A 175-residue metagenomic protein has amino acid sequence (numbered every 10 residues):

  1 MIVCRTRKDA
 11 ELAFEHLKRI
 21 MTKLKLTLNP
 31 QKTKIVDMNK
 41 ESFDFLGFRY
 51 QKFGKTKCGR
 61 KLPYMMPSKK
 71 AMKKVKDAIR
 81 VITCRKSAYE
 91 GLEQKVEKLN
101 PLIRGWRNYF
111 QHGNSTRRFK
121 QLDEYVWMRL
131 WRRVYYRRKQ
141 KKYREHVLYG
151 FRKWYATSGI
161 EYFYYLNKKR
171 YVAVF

Functional and structural regions predicted by a protein language model:
M1-F175: Non-catalytic terminal/accessory segments
